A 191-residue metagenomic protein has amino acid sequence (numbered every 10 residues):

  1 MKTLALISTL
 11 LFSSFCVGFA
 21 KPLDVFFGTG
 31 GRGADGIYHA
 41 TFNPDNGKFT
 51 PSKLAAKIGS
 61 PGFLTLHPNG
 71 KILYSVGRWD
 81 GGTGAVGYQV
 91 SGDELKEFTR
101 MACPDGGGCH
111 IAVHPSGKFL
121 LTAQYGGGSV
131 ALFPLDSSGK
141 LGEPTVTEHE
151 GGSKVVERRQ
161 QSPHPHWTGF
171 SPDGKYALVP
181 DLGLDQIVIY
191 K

Functional and structural regions predicted by a protein language model:
A20-K21, H67-G70, V113-S116, P172-D173: Residue-level detector of Asp-centered blade-edge/turn motifs that repeat once per structural unit in beta-propeller
K21-F42: An edge-strand/N-cap motif at the start of beta-rich repeat modules
G30-R32, R78-D80, Y125, L135 (+1 more regions): Short loop/turn segments immediately following the C-termini of beta-strands
G33, G59-G62, G107, H164: Beta-rich catalytic cores
A34-I37, G81-A85, G128-A131, D185-I187: Structural signal for beta-propeller blades
A40-G47, Y88-E94, L132-G142, K191: Short loop/turn segments immediately following beta-strands, especially the blade-tip and inter-blade linker loops
L95-W167: Asp-box/WD-like beta-propeller blade repeats and closely related beta-sheet repeat scaffolds
